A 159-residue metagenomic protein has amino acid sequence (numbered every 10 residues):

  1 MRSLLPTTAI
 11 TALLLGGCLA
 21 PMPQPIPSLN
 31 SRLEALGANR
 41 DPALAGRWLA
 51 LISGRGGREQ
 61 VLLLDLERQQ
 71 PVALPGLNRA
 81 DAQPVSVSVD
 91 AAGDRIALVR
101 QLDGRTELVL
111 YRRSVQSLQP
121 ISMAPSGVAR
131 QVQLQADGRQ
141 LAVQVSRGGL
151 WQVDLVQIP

Functional and structural regions predicted by a protein language model:
M1-A20: Sec-dependent bacterial lipoprotein signal peptides
C18-P159: Sequence signature of WD/YWTD-type beta-propeller architectures
